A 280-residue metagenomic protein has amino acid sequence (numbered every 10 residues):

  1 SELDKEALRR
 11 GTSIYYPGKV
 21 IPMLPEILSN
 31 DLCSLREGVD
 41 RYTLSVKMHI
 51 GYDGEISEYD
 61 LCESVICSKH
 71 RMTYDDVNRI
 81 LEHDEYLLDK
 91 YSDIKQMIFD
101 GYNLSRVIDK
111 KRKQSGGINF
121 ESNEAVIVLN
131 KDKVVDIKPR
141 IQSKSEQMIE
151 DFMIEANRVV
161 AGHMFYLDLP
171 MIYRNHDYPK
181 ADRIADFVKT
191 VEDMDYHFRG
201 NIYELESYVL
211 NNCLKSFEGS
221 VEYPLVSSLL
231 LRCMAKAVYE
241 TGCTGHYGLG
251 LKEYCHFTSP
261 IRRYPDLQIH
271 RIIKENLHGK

Functional and structural regions predicted by a protein language model:
S1-K280: Electropositive polyanion-binding surfaces
